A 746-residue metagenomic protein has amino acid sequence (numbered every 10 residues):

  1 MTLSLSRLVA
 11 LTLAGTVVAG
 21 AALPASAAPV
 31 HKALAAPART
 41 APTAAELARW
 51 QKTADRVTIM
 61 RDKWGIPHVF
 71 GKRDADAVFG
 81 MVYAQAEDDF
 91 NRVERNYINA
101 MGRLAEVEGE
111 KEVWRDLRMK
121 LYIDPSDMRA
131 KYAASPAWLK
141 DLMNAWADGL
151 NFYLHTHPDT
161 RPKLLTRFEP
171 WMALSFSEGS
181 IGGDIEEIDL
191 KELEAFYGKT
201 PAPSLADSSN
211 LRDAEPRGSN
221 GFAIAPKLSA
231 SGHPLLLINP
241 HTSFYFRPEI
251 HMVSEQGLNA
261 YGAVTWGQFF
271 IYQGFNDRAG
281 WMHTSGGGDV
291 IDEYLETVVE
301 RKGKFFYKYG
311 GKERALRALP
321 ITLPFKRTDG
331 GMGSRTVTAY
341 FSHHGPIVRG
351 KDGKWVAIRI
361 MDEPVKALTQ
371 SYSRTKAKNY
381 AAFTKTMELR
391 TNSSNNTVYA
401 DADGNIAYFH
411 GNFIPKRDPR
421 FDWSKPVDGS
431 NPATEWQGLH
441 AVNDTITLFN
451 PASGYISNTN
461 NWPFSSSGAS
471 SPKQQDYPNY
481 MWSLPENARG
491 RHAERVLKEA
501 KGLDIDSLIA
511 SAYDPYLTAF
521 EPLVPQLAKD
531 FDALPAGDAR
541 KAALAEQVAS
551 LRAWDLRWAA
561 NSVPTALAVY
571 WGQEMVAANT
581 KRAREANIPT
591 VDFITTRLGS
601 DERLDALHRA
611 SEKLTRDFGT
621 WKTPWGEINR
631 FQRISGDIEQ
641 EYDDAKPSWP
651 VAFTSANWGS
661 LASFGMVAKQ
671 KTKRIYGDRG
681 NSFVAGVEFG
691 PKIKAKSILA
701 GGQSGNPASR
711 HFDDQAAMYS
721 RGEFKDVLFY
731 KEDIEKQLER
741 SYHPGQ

Functional and structural regions predicted by a protein language model:
T2-P24: Gram-negative bacterial Sec-dependent N-terminal signal peptides
P29-R540, E546-A549, A553-Q746: C-terminal/peripheral segments of proteins
